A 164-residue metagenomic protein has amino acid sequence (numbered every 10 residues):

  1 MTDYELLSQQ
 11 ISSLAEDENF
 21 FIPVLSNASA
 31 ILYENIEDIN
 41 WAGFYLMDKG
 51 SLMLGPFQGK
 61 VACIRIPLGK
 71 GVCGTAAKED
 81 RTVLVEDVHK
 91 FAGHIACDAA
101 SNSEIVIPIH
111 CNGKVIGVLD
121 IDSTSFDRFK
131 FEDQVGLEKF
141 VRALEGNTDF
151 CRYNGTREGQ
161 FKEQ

Functional and structural regions predicted by a protein language model:
M1-G55, K139-Q164: Intrinsically disordered, low-complexity terminal regulatory regions
T2, N19, C63, P67 (+4 more regions): Residues at secondary-structure transition points
I36, C97-S101: Short loop/turn motifs at secondary-structure junctions and domain boundaries
W41, V106, V118: Short hydrophobic/aromatic beta-strand element in the GNAT-like acyltransferase core that lines or flanks the acyl-donor
M47, S51-C97: Regulatory sensory and allosteric helical modules in signal-transduction proteins and certain transcription factors
S103-H110: A short, aliphatic-rich beta-strand micro-motif
H110-S123: Sensory-domain boundary capping and coupling elements
D122-F140, T148-C151: Regulatory loop-to-helix N-cap segments in sensory/regulatory domains that couple ligand/signal detection
